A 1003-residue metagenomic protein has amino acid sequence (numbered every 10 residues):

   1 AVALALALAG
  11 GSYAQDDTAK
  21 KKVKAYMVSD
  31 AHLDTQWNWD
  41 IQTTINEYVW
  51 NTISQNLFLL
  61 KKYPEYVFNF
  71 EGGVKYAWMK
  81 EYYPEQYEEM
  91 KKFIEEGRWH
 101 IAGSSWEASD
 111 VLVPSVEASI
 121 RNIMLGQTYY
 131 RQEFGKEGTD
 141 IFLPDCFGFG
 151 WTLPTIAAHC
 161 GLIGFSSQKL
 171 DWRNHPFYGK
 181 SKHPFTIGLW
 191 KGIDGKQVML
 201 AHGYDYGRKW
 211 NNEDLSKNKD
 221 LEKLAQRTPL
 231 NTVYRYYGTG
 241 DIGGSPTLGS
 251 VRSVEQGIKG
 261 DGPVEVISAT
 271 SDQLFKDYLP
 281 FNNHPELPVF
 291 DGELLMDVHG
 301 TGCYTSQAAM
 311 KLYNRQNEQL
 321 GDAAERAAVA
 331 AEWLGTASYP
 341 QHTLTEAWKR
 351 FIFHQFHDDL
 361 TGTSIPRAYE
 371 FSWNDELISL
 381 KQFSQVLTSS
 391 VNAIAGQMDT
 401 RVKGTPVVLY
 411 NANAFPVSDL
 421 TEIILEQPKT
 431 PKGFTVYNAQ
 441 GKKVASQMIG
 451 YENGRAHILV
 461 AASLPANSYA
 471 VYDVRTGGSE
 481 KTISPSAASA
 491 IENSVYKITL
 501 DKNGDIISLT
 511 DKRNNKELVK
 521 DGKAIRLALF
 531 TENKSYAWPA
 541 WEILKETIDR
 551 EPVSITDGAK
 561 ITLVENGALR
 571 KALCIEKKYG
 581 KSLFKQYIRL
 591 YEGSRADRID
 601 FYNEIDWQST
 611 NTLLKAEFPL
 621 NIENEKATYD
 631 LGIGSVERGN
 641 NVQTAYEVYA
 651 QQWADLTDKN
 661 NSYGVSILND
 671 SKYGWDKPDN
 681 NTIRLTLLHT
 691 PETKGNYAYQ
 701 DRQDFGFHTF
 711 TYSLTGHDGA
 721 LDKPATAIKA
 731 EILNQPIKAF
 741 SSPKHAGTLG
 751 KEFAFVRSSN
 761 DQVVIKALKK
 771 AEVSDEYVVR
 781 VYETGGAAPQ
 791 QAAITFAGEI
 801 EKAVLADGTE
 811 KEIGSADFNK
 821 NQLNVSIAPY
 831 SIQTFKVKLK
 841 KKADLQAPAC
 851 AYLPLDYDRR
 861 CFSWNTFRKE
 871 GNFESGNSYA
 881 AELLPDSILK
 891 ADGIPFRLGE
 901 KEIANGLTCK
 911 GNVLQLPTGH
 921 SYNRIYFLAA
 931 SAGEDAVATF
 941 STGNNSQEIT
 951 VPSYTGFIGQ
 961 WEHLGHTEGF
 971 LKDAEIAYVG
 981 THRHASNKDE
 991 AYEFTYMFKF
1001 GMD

Functional and structural regions predicted by a protein language model:
A1-A9: Bacterial N-terminal signal peptides
L4, L153-I156, T186, T388 (+2 more regions): C-terminal (or distal) subdomains of carbohydrate-active enzymes
Q15-N122, Y130-E133, H159-I163, L189 (+3 more regions): N-terminal catalytic cores of secreted or lumenal carbohydrate-active enzymes
M27-Q36, Q42, G195-R401, A412-A414 (+2 more regions): Catalytic grooves of carbohydrate-active enzymes
E89-G97, E117, G150-W210, P952-Q960 (+1 more regions): Surface-exposed loop and adjacent secondary-structure segments within mature catalytic domains
V111-Y129, Y204-A225, K571: Alpha-helical scaffold elements lining the catalytic groove of polysaccharide deacetylases
S119-F147, W151, H159, K219-Y237 (+3 more regions): CE4/NodB-like, metal-dependent polysaccharide N-deacetylase domain that modifies extracellular/periplasmic N-acetylated
K842-D1003: N-terminal/edge-of-domain interface segments
